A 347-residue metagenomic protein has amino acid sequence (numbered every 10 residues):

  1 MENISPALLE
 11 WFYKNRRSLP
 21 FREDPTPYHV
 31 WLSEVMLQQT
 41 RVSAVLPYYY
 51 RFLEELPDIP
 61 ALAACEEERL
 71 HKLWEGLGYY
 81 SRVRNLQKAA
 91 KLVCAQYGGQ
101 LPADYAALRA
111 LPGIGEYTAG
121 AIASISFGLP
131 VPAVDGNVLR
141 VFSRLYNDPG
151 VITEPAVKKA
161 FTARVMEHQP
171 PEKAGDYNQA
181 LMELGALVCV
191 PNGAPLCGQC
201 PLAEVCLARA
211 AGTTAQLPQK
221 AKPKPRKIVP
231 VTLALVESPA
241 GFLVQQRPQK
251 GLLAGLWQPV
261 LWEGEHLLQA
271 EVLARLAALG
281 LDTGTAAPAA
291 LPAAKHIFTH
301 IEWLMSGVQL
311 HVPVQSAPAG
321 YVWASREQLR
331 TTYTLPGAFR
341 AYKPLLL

Functional and structural regions predicted by a protein language model:
M1-S18, E23, A186-L347: Intrinsically disordered, low-complexity, charged terminal extensions of DNA damage-control enzymes
E2, P6-G198, L202-A211, A215 (+2 more regions): Catalytic cores of DNA base-excision repair glycosylases
